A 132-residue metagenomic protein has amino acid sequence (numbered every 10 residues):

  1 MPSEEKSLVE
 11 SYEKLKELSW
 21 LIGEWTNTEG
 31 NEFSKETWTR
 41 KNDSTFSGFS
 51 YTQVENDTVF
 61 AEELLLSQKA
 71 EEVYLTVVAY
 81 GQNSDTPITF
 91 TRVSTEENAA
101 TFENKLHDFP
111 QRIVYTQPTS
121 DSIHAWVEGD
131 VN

Functional and structural regions predicted by a protein language model:
M1-V9: Bacterial Sec-dependent N-terminal signal peptides
E4, K16-E17, T39-K41, N132: Amphipathic alpha-helical hairpins
V9-E24, Q68: N-terminal helix-cap/turn-to-beta initiation motif at the start of protein domains
N27-T28, F33-L106: Central antiparallel beta-sheet cores of small beta-barrel/beta-sandwich binding domains
D43, S120-D121: Short, conserved beta-turn/loop elements at beta-strand boundaries and strand-helix junctions
V114-P118, H124-N132: Short, exposed beta-strand-loop hairpins at the edges of beta-sheets in extracellular/periplasmic proteins
